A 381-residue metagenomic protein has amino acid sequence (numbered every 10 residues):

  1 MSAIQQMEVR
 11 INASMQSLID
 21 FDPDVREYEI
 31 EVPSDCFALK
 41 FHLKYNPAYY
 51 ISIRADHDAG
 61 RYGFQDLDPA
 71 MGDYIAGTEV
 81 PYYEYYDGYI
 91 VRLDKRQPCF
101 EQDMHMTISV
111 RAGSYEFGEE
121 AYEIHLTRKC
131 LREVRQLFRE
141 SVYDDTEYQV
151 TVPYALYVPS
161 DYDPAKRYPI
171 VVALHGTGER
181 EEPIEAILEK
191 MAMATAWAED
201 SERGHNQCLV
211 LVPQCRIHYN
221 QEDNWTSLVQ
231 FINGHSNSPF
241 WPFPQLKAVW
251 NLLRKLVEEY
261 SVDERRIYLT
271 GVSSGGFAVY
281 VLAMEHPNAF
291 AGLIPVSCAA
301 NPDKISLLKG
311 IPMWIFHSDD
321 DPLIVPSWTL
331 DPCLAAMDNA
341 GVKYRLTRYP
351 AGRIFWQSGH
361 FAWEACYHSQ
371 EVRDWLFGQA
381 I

Functional and structural regions predicted by a protein language model:
M1-C130: Beta-rich interaction/scaffold domains
G72-E84, F117-I170, C208, T270 (+5 more regions): A domain-start/cap signature at the N-terminus of enzymes
S160-K166, N224-S273: Gly/Ser-rich "nucleophile elbow"/oxyanion-hole loop immediately N-terminal to the catalytic nucleophile in hydrolases
L174-G176, H317-S318: The conserved beta1-alpha1 loop
T177-K247: Active-site machinery of serine-nucleophile hydrolases
L188-S201, S297-S306, D331: Alpha-helical scaffolding within the catalytic cores of extracellular/periplasmic polymer-degrading hydrolases
R254-L308: Primarily recognizes the serine-hydrolase "nucleophile elbow" in alpha/beta-hydrolase and SGNH/GDSL folds
V296, W314-L323, W328-I381: C-terminal catalytic histidine-bearing segment of alpha/beta-hydrolase fold enzymes
